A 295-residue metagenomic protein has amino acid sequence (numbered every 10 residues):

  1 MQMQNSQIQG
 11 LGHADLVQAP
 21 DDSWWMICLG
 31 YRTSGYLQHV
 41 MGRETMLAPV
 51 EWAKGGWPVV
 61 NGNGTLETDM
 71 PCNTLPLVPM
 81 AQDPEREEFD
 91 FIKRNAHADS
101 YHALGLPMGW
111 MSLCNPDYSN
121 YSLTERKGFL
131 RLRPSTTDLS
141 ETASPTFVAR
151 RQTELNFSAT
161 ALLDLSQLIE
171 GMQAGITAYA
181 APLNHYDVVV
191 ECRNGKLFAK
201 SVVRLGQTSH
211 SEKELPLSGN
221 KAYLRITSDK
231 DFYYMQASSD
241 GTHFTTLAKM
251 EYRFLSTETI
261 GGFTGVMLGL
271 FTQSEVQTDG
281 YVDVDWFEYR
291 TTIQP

Functional and structural regions predicted by a protein language model:
M1-P295: Carbohydrate-active catalytic/glycan-binding domains of CAZyme proteins, especially the secreted or lumenal ectodomains
